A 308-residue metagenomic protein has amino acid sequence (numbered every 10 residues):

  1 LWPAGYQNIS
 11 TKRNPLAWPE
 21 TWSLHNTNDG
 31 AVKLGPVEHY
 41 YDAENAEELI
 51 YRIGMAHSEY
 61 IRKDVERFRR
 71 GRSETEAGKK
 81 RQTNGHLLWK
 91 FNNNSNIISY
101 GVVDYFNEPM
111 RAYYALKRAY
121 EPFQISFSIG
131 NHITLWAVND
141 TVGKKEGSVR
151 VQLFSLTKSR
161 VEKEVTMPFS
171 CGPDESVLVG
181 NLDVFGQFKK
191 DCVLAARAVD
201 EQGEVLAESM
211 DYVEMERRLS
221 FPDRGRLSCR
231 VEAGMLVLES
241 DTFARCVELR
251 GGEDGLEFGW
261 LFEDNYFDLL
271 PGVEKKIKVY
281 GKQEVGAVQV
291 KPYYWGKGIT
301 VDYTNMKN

Functional and structural regions predicted by a protein language model:
L1-K145, R150, V161-K163: Substrate-binding clefts and catalytic carboxylate motifs of secreted carbohydrate-active enzymes
V103-M110, T157-K158, Y212-V213, F243-E248 (+3 more regions): In a subset of proteins, long, contiguous C-terminal domains/tails are tracked
R118-G130, V138, Y212-E232: Extracellular ectodomain segments of secreted/surface proteins
T134-D140, M235-D241, Y280: Short edge beta-strand/loop segments characteristic of extracellular beta-sandwich folds
T141-S159, S240-E257: Short acidic, flexible loop segments centered on an aromatic residue
V149-D191, E257-Q283: Intrinsically disordered, low-complexity Pro/Gly/Ser/Thr-rich segments with frequent PxxP/GP/PP motifs and embedded
S176-L178, L182-D223, Y280-N308: Terminal connector regions
F221-E232, L236, D241-F243, M306-N308: Acidic, serine/threonine- and proline-rich intrinsically disordered appendage/tail regions
